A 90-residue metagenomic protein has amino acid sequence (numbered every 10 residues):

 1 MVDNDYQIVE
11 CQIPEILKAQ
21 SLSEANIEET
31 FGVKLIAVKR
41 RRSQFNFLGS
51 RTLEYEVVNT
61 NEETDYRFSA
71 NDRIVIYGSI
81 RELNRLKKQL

Functional and structural regions predicted by a protein language model:
M1-A19, A37: Flexible, Lys/Arg-rich cytosolic regulatory linkers and terminal tails that connect or flank
A19-L90: Cytosolic Rossmann-like ligand/nucleotide-binding regulatory domains
